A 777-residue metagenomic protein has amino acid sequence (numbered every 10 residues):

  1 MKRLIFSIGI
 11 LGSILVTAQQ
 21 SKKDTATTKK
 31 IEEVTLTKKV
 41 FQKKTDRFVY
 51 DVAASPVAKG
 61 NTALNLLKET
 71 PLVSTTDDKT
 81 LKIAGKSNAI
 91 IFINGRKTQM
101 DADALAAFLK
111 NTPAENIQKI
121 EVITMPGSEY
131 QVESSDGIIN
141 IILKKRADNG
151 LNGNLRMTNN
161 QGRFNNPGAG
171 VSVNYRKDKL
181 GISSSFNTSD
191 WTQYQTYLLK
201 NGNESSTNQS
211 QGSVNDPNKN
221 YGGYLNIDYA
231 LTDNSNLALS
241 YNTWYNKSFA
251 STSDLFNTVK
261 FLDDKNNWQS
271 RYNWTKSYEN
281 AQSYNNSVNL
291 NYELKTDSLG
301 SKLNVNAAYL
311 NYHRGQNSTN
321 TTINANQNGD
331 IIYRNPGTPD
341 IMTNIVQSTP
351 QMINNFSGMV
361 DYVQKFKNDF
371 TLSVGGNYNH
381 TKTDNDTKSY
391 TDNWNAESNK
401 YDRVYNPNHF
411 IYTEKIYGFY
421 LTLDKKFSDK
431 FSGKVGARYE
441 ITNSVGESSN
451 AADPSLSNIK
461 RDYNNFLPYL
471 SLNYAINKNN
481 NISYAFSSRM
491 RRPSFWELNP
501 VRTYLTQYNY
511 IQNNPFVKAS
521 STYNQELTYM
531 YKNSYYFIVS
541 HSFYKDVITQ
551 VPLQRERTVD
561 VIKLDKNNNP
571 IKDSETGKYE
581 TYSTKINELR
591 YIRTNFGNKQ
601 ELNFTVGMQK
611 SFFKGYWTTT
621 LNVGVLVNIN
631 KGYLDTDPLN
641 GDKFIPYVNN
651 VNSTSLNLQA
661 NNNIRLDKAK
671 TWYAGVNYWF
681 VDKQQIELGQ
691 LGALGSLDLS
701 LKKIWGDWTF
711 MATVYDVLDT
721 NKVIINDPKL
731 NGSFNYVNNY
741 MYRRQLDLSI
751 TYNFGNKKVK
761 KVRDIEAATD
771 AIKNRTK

Functional and structural regions predicted by a protein language model:
Q20-P56, T76-D78, A84-N88, I123-P126: Short, acidic, small-residue-rich periplasmic hinge/interaction motif at the N-terminus of Gram-negative outer-membrane
E33, A63-L66, A106-A107, V122 (+2 more regions): N-terminal periplasmic accessory domains that precede and gate Gram-negative outer-membrane beta-barrel machines
A63, E69, K97-T124: Short acidic/polar hinge/loop motifs at secondary-structure boundaries that mediate gating or recognition
F164-T196, S206-T252, N280-V288, L470 (+1 more regions): Transmembrane beta-barrel wall of Gram-negative outer-membrane proteins
Q211, N355-S357, D402-N408, K518 (+4 more regions): Outer membrane beta-barrel strand-and-loop segments of large Gram-negative receptors, especially TonB-dependent
Y224, D228-N246, S277-E447, A475-N479 (+3 more regions): Face-selective signature of the C-terminal outer-membrane beta-barrel domain
N408-Y412, R461, M490-K545, L589-N603 (+1 more regions): Outer-membrane beta-barrel signature, preferentially recognizing the C-terminal barrel domain of Gram-negative
N443-V445, N479-N524, V539-S583, L718-N731: Surface-exposed extracellular loop regions of Gram-negative outer-membrane beta-barrel proteins, predominantly
